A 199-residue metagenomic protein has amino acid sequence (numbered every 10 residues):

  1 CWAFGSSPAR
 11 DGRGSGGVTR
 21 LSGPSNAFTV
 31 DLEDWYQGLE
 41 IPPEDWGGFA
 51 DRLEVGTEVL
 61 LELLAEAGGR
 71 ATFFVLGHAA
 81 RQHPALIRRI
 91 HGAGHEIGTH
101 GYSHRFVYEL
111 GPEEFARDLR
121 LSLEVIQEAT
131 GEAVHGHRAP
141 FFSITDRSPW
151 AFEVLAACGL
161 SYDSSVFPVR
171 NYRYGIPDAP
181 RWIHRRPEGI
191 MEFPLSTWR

Functional and structural regions predicted by a protein language model:
R20, E128, E132-H135, A139-R199: Active-site-adjacent pocket scaffolds in enzyme catalytic domains
R20-E96, R138: Active-site beta->alpha N-cap acidic-glycine motif
D31-W35, L76-H78, Y102-H104, A139-F142 (+2 more regions): Active-site beta-loop-alpha junctions enriched in small/polar residues
A50-L53, F74-P84, R105-A116, P140-R147 (+1 more regions): Acidic-and-aromatic substrate-binding clefts and catalytic sites of carbohydrate-active enzymes
E54, R105-E128, W182-R199: Alpha-helical scaffold elements lining the catalytic groove of polysaccharide deacetylases
F73, T99, Y162-S164: Hydrophobic residues in well-ordered beta-strands that form the structural core
